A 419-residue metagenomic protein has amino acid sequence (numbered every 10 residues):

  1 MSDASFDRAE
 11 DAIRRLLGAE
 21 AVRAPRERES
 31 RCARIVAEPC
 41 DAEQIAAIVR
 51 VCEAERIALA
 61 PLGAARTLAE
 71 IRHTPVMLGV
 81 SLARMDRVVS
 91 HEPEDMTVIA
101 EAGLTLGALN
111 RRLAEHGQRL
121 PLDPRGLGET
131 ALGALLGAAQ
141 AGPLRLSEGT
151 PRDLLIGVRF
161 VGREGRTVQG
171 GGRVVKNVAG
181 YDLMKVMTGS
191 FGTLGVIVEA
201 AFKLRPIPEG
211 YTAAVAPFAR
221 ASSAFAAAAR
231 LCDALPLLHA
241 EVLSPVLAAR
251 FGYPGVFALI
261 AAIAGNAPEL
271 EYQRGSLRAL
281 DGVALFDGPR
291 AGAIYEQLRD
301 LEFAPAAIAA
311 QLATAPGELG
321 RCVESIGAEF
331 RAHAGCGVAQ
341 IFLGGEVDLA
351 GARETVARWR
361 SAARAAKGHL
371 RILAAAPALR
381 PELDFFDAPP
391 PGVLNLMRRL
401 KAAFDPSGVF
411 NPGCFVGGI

Functional and structural regions predicted by a protein language model:
M1-C32, V51-R66, L285, A363-A388: N-terminal accessory segments
S2-A4, V215-S223, P268, A309-R321 (+1 more regions): Short, surface-exposed ligand-recognition loops at beta-strand->loop->(often short) alpha-helix junctions that present
V22-R23, E29-R31, P39-D41, P61 (+11 more regions): Structured catalytic cores of enzymes that bind and process phosphorylated ligands/cofactors
P25-H91, V98-A102, G107-N110, A114-L122: Glycine-rich N-terminal segment of FAD-binding domains in flavoprotein oxidoreductases, spanning the beta-loop-helix
I35, G79, F251-A264, C336-G345: A generic structural motif
C40, I57-A58, A69-M77, S81-A83 (+2 more regions): Conserved glycine-rich FAD pyrophosphate-binding loop
E115, L120-D123, L127-A240: FAD-binding subdomain of flavoenzyme oxidoreductases
P217, A227-F286: A conserved active-site cap/scaffold subdomain adjacent to cofactor or substrate pockets
